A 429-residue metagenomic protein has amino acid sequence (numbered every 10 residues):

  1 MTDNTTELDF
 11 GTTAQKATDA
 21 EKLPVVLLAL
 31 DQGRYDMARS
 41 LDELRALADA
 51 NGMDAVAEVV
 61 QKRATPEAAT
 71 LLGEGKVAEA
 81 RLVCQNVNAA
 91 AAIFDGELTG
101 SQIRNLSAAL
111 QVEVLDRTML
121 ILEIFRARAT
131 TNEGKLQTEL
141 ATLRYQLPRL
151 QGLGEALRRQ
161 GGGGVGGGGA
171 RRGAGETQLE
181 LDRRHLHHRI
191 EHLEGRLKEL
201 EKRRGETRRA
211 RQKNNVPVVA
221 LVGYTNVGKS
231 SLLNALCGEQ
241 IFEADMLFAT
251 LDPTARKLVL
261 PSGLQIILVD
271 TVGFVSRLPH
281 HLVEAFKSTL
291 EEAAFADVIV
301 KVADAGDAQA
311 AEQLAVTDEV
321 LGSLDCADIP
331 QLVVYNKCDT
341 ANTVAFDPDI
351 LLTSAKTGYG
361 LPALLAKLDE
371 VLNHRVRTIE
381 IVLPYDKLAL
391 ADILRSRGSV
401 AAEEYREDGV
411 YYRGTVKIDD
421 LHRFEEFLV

Functional and structural regions predicted by a protein language model:
M1-E123: N-terminal accessory targeting/assembly segments
M1-V26, R45, P148-V227, L233-N234 (+4 more regions): C-terminal-of-GTPase-core extension/linker across diverse P-loop GTPases
T2-A17, A38-D42, T65-L82, T250-P253 (+2 more regions): Switch II of P-loop NTPase G domains
T18-A20, C84-N86, S107, T250 (+6 more regions): Conserved catalytic network of the ASCE P-loop NTPase/AAA+ motor domain
D31-Y35, R63-T70, E97-G100, S276-P279 (+3 more regions): Conserved Switch II/interswitch segment of TRAFAC-class P-loop GTPases
T118-L122, L247-F248, A355-T357: Short, acidic/turn-prone active-site loops that include or flank metal/cofactor- and phosphate-binding residues
M119-A141: Short alpha-helix plus adjacent loop in nuclease-associated cores
V222-Y224, S231-A255, P261-K287, K301-G306: Switch II (G3) loop of P-loop NTPases
